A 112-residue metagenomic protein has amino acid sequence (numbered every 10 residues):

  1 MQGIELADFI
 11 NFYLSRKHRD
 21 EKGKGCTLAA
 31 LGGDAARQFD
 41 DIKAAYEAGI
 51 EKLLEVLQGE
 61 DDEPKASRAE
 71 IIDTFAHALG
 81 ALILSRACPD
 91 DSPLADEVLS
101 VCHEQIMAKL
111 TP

Functional and structural regions predicted by a protein language model:
M1-G25: Hydrophobic alpha-helical connector segments
G3-I4, I42-E47, E60-P112: Hydrophobic/aromatic-rich alpha-helical bundle segments in the mid-to-C-terminal region
F9, Y13, L28-G32, T74-A78: Short alpha-helical scaffolding segments that buttress acidic/His motifs in well-ordered protein cores
G32-G33, Q58: Amphipathic alpha-helical segments within well-ordered protein domains
G33-A35, F39-E51: Non-DNA-binding regulatory cores of transcription-related proteins, predominantly C-terminal effector-binding
I50-E60: Active-site oxyanion/phosphate-handling segment shared across diverse enzymes
